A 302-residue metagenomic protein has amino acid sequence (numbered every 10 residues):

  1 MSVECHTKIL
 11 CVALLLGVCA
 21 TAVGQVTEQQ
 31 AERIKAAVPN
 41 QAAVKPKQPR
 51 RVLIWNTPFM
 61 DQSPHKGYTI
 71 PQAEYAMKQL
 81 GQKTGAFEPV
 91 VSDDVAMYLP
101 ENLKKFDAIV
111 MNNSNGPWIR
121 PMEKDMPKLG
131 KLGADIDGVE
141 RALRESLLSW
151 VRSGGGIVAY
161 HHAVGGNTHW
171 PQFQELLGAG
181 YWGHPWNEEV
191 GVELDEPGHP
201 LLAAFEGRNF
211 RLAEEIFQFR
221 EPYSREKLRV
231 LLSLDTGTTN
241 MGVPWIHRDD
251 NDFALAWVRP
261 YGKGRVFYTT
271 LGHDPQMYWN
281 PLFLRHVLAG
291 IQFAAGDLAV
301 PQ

Functional and structural regions predicted by a protein language model:
M1-C11: Bacterial N-terminal signal peptides that target proteins for export
I9-A20: Bacterial N-terminal signal peptides
Q25-K47, A76-Q79, K83-T84, D93 (+3 more regions): Extracellular ligand-binding/catalytic regions of CAZymes and related secreted enzymes and adhesion modules
Q29-V38, E175, A179-G262: Catalytic beta-strand/loop cores that center a nucleophilic Ser/Cys/Thr and support acyl-enzyme chemistry
P49-D61: Short beta-strand segments enriched in small/hydrophobic residues
V52-W55, L103-N167, K263: Short alpha-beta junction capping motif
P58-D61, V95-M97, S114-W118, I157 (+3 more regions): Solvent-exposed loop/turn segments at secondary-structure junctions within structured extracellular/periplasmic domains
F59-Y75: Glycine- and acidic-residue-enriched helix-capping/strand-helix junction motifs
